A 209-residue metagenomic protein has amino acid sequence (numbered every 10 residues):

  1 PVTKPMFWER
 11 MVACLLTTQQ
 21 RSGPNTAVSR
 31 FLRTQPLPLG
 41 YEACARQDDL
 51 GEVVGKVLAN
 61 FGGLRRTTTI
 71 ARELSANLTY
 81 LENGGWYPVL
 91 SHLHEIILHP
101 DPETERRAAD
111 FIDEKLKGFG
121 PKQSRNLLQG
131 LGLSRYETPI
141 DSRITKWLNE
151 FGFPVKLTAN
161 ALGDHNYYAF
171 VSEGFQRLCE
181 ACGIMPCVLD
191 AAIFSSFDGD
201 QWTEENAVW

Functional and structural regions predicted by a protein language model:
P1-M11, A59-I70, E180-I184: Structural motif
V2-P38, P154, A169: Extended cationic-aromatic binding surfaces that line active-site or macromolecule-binding grooves and engage
E9-S22, E73-Y80, Q129-G130, V188-G199: Short, hydrophobic/amphipathic alpha-helical patches that form generic packing surfaces within helical domains
L16, E103-K156, I193: Catalytic DNA-binding helix-loop module of base-excision-repair DNA glycosylases/AP lyases
T18-V28, L81-V89, S134, F153-P154 (+1 more regions): Short helix-capping/linker segments at secondary-structure and domain boundaries
Q35-L116: Alpha-helical ds-nucleic-acid-binding substructure associated with the helix-hairpin-helix region of base-excision DNA
W86-L90, D110-E114, L131, L162-Q176: Charged interaction scaffolds used for protein-protein
L162-W209: A basic, often C-terminal nucleic-acid-binding module that engages the phosphate backbone, implemented in DNA
